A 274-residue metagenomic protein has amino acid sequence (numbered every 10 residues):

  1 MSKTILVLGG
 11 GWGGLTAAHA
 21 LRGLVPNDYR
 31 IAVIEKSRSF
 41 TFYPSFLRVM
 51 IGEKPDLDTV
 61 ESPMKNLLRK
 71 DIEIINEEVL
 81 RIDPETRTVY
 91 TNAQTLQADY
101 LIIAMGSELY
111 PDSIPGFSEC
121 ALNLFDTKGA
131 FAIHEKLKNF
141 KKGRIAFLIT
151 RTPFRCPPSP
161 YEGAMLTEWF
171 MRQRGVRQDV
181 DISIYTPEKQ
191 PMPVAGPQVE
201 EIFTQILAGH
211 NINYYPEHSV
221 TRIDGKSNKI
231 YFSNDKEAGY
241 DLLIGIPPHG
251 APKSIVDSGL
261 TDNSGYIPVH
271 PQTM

Functional and structural regions predicted by a protein language model:
M1-T4, I72-E162, W169-G175, I244: FAD-binding core/adjacent interface of flavoenzyme oxidoreductases
S2-I72, R151-V194: Beta1-alpha1 glycine-rich phosphate/pyrophosphate-binding loop at the start of Rossmann-like nucleotide-binding domains
F40-Y43, Y110-S113, K253-S254: Short acidic/His/Gly/Ser-rich catalytic and metal-binding motifs that mark active-site loops of diverse hydrolases
R48-G52, A164, E200-I202, N234 (+1 more regions): Short, hinge-like loop/turn segments at secondary-structure boundaries
R69-D83, A208-V220: A conserved beta-strand/loop element that lines the FAD pocket in flavoprotein oxidoreductases
D83-T95, D224-E237: Conserved beta-strand-loop-beta-strand element in the redox core of flavoprotein oxidoreductases
S118-K141, A238-M274: FAD-site-proximal beta/loop scaffold in flavoenzymes
D181-S183, K189-D235, D241: Loop-centered beta-sheet repeat module
